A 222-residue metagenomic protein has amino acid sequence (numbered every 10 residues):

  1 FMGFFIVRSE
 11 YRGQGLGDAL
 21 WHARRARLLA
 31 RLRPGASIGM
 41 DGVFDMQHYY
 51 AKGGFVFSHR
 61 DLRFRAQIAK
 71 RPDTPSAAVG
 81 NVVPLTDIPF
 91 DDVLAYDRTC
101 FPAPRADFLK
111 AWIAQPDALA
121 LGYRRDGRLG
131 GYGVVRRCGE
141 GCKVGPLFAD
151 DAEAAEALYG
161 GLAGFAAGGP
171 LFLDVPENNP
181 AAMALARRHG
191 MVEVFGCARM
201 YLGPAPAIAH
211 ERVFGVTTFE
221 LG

Functional and structural regions predicted by a protein language model:
M2, S37-G42, L173: Conserved hydrophobic beta-strand within the GNAT/NAT acetyltransferase core sheet that lines the active-site cleft
F4-I6: Non-membrane alpha-helical segments in proteins
R8-Q14, H22-A36, Q47-H48, P84-G222: Intrinsically disordered, low-complexity, positively biased terminal segments
A19: Short alpha-helical segment within the catalytic ATP-binding CA
G35-D41, V56-K70, E193-A205: Conserved catalytic-core motifs of GNAT/GCN5-like acyltransferases
S58-R60, P75, P102-F108: Short, structured loop/turn "capping" segments at alpha-beta junctions
Q67-D87: Conserved N-terminal entry element of GNAT/NAT acetyltransferase domains
